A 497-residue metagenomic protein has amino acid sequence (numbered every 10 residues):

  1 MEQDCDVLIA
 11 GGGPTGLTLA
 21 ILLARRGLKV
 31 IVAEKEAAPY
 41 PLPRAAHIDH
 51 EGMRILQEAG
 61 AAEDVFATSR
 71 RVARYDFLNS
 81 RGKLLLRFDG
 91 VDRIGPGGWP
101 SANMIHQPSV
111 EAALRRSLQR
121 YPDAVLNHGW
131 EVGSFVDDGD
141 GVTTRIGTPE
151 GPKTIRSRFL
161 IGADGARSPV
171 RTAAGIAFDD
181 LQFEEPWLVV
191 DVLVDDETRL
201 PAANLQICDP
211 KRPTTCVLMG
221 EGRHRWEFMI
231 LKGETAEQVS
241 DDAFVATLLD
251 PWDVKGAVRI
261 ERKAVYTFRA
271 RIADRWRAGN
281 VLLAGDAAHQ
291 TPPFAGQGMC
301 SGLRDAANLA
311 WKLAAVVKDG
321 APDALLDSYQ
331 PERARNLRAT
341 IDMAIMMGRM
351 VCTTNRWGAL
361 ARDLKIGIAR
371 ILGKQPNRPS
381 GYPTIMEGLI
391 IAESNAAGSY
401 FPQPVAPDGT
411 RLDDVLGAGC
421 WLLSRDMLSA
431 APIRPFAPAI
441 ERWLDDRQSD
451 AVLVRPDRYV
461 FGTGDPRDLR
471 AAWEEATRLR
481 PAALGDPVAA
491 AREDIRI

Functional and structural regions predicted by a protein language model:
M1-D6, A10, R26, K35 (+8 more regions): Helical substrate-recognition/capping region of FAD-dependent monooxygenase/halogenase enzymes
Q3-C5, E150-F159: Core beta-strand elements of the Rossmann-like FAD/NAD(P) dinucleotide-binding domain in flavoenzyme oxidoreductases
G16-L17: N-terminal Rossmann-fold NAD(P) dinucleotide-binding loop
A24-R44: Glycine-rich FAD pyrophosphate-binding loop
R44, D49-S117: Active-site-adjacent segment of FAD-dependent monooxygenases/related oxidoreductases
R116, F159, A163-F268: Conserved FAD-binding catalytic core of PHBH/FMO-like flavoproteins
H128-V142: A conserved short coil-to-beta-strand element within the FAD-binding core of flavoproteins
E237-S301, A321, L326, M343 (+1 more regions): FAD/FMN-dependent oxidoreductases across multiple families
